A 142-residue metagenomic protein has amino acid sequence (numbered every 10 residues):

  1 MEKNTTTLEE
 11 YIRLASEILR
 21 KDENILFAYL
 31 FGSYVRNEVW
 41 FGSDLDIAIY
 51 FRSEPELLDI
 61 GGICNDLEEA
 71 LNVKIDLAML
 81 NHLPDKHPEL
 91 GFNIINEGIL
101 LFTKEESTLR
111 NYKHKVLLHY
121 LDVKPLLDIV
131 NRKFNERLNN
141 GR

Functional and structural regions predicted by a protein language model:
M1-N24, R36-N37, R52-R142: Catalytic core of pol beta-like nucleotidyltransferases
L26-Y34: Short gly/ser-rich loop at a beta-strand->alpha-helix junction or flexible surface loop bordering the NTP-binding
W40-S43: Short glycine/proline-enriched turns and hinge-like loops at secondary-structure junctions
D46-Y50: Short beta-strand->loop micro-motif that forms the acidic, two-metal-ion catalytic signature in nucleotide-processing
